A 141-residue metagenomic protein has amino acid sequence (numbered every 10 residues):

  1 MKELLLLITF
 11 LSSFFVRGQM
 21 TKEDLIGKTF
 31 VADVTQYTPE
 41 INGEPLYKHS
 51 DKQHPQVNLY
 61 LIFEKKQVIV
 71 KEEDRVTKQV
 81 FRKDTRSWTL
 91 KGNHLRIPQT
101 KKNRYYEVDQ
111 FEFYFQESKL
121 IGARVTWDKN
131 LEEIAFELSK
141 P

Functional and structural regions predicted by a protein language model:
M1-E23: Bacterial Sec-dependent N-terminal signal peptides
M1-E3, L7, K91, Q116 (+1 more regions): Terminal low-complexity, poorly structured segments
Q19-K65, I69-K83, H94-P141: Lipid interaction determinants
